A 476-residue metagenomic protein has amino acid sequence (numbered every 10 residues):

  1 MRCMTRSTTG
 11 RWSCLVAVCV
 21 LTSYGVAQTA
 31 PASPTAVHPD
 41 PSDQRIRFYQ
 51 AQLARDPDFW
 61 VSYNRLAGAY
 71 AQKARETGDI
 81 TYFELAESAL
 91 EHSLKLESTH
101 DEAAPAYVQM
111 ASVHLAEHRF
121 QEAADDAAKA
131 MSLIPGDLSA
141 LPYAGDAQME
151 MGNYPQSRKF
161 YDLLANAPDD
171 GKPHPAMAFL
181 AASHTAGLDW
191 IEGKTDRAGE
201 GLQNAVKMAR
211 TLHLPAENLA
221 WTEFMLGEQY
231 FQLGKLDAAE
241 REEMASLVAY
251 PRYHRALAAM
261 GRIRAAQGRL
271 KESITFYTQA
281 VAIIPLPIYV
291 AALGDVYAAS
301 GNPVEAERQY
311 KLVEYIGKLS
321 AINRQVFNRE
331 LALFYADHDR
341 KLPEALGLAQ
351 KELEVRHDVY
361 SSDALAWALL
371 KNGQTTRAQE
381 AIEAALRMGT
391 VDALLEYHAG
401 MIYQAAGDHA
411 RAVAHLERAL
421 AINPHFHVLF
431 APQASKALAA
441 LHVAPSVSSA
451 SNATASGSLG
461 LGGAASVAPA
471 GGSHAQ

Functional and structural regions predicted by a protein language model:
G25-P105, P424-H425, A431-A450, A455-L461 (+2 more regions): N-terminal leader/linker segments that initiate helical-solenoid repeat arrays
Q50-D58, H92-P105, N166-A176, M208-L219 (+1 more regions): Flexible helix-coil transition and linker loops at the boundaries of alpha-helical arrays
F59, H100-A103, D137, G171 (+8 more regions): Residue-level recognition of tetratricopeptide repeat
S62, A103-A106, A140, H174 (+9 more regions): TPR alpha-solenoid repeat register
R65, Q109, Y143, H184 (+9 more regions): Canonical tetratricopeptide repeat
G68, R75, S112, D146 (+9 more regions): Residue-level recognition of tetratricopeptide repeat
K73, T77-I80, E117, M151 (+8 more regions): Structural motif corresponding to the intra-repeat A-B loop/turn of tetratricopeptide repeats
